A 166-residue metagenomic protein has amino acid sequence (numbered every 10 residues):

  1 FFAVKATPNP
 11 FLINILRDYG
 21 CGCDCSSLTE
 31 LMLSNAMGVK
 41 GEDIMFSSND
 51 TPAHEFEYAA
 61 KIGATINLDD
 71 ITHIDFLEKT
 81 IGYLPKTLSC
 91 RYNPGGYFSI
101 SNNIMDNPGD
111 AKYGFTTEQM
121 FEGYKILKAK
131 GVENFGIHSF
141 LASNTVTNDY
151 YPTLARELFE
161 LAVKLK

Functional and structural regions predicted by a protein language model:
F1-K166: Active-site-proximal beta-alpha core segment in soluble small-molecule metabolic enzymes
